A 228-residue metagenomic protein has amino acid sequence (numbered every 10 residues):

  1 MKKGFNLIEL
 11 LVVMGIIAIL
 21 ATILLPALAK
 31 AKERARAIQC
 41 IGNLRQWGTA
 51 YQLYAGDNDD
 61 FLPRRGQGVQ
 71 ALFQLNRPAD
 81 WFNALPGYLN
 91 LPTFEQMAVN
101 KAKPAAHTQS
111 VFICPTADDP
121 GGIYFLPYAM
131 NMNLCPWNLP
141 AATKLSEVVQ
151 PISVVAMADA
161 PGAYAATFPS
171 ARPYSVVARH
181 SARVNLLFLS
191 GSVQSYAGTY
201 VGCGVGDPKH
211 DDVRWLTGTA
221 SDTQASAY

Functional and structural regions predicted by a protein language model:
K2-K32: N-terminal single-pass transmembrane signal-anchor helix
I23, K32-N43: Juxtamembrane interface helices immediately C-terminal to a transmembrane segment
I38-Y228: Short, well-structured segments within or immediately adjacent to enzyme catalytic domains that line ligand-binding
